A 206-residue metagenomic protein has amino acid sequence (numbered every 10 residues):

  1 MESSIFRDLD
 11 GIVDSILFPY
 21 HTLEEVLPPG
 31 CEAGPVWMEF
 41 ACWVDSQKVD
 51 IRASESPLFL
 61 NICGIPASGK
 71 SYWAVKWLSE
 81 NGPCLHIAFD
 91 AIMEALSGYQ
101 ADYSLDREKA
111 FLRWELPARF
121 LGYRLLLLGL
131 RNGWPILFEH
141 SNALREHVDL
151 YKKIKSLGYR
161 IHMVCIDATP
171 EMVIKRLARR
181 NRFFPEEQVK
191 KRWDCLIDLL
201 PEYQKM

Functional and structural regions predicted by a protein language model:
S4, D8, S68, K175-M206: Conserved GTP-binding G-domain of TRAFAC-class P-loop NTPases and closely related GTPase folds
F18-R52: N-terminal pre-Walker A segment at the start of P-loop NTPase domains
V49-P57, G129-L130: Phosphate-binding P-loop
P57-N61, P135-L137: Residue-level preference for the first positions of well-ordered beta-strands
L60-S79: Glycine-rich phosphate-binding P-loop
C84-K155: Conserved nucleotide-sensing/catalytic segment adjacent to the nucleotide-binding pocket in NTP-handling enzymes
G133, L157-H162, K205-M206: Short glycine-/polar-rich loops that comprise or flank the Walker A/P-loop and associated switch/sensor motifs
K155-L177: Conserved phosphate-donor/acceptor-positioning beta-strand/loop module used by diverse small-molecule
